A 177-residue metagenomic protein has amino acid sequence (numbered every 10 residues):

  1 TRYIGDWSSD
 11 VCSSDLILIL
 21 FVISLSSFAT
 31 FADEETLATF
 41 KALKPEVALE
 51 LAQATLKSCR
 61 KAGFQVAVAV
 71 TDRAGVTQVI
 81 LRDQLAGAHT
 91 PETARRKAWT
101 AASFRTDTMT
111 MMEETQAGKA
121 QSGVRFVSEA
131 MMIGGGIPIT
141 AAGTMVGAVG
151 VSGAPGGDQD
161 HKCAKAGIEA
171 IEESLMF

Functional and structural regions predicted by a protein language model:
T1-D15: Single conserved hydrophobic/aromatic residue that forms the stacking wall/gate of nucleotide- or nucleobase-binding
D15-L16, G143: N-terminal targeting/docking segments
I19-I23: Hydrophobic helical h-region of N-terminal Sec-dependent signal peptides in bacterial secretory/periplasmic proteins
S24-A29: N-terminal signal peptide c-region/cleavage motif recognized by signal peptidases
A32-F177: Flexible, solvent-exposed loop/hinge segments and secondary-structure transition points
